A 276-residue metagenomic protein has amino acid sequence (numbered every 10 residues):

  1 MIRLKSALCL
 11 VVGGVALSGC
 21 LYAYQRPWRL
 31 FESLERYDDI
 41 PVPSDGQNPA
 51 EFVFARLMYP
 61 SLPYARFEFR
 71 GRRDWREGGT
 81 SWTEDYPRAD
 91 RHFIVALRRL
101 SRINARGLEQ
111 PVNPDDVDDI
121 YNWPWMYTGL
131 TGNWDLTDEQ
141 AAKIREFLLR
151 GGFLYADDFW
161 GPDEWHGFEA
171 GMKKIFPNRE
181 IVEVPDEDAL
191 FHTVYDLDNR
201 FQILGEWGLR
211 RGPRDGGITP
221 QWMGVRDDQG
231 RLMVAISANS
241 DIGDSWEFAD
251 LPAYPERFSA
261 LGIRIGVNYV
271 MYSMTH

Functional and structural regions predicted by a protein language model:
M1-S6: Positively charged n-region of N-terminal signal peptides that target proteins for export
A7-G19: Bacterial N-terminal signal peptides
L21-W125, T131-G132, D241-D244, F248-H276: Aromatic-Pro/Gly-enriched surface loop or interdomain linker that acts as a lid/target-recognition segment
P27, F31-R36, L62, R66-F69 (+4 more regions): An acidic, glycine-rich "communication" segment
A50-F52, Y121-M126, R150-F153, R179 (+1 more regions): Loop/turn elements at helix/coil->beta-strand transitions in domains of secreted/extracellular proteins
S81-E169, K174, L204-G212, S237: Helical hinge/lid and interdomain linker segments adjacent to catalytic or ligand-binding clefts that mediate domain
